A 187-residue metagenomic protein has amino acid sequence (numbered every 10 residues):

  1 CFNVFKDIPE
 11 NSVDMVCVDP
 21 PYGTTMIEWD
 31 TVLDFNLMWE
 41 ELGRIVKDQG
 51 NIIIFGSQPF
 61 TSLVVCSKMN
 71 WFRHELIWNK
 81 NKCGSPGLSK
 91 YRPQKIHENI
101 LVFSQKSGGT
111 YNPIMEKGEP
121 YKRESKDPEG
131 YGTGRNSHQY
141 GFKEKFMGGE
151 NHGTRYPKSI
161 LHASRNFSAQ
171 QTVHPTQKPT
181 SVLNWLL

Functional and structural regions predicted by a protein language model:
C1-L187: Core catalytic lobe of class I
